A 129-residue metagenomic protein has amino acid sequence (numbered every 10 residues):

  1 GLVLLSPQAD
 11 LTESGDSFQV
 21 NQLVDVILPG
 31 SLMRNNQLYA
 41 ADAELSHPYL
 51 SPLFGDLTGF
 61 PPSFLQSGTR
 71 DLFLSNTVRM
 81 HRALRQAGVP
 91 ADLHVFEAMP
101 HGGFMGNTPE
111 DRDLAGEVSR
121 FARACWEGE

Functional and structural regions predicted by a protein language model:
G1-E129: Alpha/beta-hydrolase superfamily serine-hydrolase fold, recognizing
